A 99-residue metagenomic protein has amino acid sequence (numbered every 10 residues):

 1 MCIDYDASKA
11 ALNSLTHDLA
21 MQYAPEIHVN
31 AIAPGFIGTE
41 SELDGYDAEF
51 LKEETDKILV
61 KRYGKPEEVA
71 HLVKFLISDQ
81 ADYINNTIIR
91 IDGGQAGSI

Functional and structural regions predicted by a protein language model:
M1-D4: Conserved catalytic loop/helix region of short-chain dehydrogenase/reductase
S8, T16: Active-site helix of classical SDR
K9, A70: Conserved catalytic core of two-component sensor histidine kinases
A24-H28, I84-N86: Short, small/polar-rich loop/turn modules that mediate ligand/substrate recognition or access, typified
H28-G38, I77, R90-D92: Conserved SDR Rossmann-fold cofactor-binding beta-strand/turn motif
F36-I58, S98: A glycine/serine/threonine-rich, flexible loop-to-helix segment that serves as the NAD(P) cofactor-binding "lid"
I58-V69, Q80: A conserved structural motif in NAD(P)-dependent oxidoreductases
K74, N85-I99: Short C-terminal tail/terminal secondary-structure segment of NAD(P)H-dependent dehydrogenase/reductase domains
